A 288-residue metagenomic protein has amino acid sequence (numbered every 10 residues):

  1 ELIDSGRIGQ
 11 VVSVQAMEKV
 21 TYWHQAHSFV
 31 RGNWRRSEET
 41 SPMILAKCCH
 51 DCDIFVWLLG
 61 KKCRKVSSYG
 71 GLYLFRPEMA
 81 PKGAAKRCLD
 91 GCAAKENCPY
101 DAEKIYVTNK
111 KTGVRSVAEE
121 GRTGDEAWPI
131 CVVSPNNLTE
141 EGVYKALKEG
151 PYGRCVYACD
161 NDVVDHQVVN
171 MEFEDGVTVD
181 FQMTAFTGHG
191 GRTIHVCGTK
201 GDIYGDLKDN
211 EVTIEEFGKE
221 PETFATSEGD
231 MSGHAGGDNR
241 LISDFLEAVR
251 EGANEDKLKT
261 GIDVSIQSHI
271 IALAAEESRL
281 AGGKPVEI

Functional and structural regions predicted by a protein language model:
E1-G153, G282: Predominantly a Rossmann-like dinucleotide-binding segment in NAD(P)-dependent oxidoreductases
V30, W34, E38-S41, Y144-K148 (+7 more regions): Amphipathic, alpha-helical segments enriched in basic
W34, M43-K47, D51, Y157 (+4 more regions): Long, contiguous hydrophobic alpha-helical segments, chiefly transmembrane helices and signal peptides
G70-L74, V156-C159, T184, D263: Short, solvent-exposed loop/turn elements at beta->coil junctions and helix N-caps that rim active or binding pockets
C131-A185: Alpha/beta-hydrolase fold catalytic core
D162-I288: C-terminal helical cap and adjacent loop that interface with cofactors, partners, or active-site loops
